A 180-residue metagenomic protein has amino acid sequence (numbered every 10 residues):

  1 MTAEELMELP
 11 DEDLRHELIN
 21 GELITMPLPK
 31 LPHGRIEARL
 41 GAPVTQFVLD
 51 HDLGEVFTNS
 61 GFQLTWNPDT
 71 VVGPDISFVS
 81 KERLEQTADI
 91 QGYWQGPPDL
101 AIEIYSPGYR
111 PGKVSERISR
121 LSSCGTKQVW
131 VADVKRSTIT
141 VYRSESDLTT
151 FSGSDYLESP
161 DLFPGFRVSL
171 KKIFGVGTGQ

Functional and structural regions predicted by a protein language model:
M1-Q180: Gly/Pro/Ser/Thr-rich low-complexity, intrinsically disordered segments predominantly at protein N-termini
